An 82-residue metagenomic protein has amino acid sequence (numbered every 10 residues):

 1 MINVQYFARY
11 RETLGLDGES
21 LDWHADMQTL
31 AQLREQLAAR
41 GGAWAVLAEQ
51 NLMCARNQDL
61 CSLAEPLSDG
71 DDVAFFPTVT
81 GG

Functional and structural regions predicted by a protein language model:
M1-G81: Ubiquitin-like/PB1-type beta-grasp interaction modules and other compact soluble beta-rich domains
